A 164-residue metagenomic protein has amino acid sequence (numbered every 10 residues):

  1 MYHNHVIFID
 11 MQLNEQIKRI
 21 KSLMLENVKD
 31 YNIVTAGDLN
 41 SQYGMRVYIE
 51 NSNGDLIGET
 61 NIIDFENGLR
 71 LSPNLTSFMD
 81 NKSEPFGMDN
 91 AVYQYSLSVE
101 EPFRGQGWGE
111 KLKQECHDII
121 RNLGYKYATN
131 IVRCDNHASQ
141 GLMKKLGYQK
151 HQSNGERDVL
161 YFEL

Functional and structural regions predicted by a protein language model:
M1-I57: Short amphipathic alpha-helix that is part of the acyltransferase structural core
E15, K21, G44-R46, E59-N61 (+4 more regions): Polar/charged side chains located within well-ordered beta-strands of beta-rich proteins
N53-D55, N61-S96: Conserved acyl-donor/pantetheine-binding loop and adjacent beta-alpha core of acyl/acetyltransferases and related
A91, I120-V132: Conserved GNAT acetyl-CoA-binding A-motif
Y95-G105, V132-R133: A short, internal acetyl-CoA/4′-phosphopantetheine-binding micro-motif in the GNAT/acyltransferase core
V99, G105-D118, G141, K145: Conserved acetyl-CoA-binding loop-helix of GNAT-fold acetyltransferases
E110, N122, C134-Q152: Conserved active-site alpha-helix within GNAT-family acetyltransferase domains
L146, Q152-L164: C-terminal "cap" of GNAT-fold acetyltransferases
